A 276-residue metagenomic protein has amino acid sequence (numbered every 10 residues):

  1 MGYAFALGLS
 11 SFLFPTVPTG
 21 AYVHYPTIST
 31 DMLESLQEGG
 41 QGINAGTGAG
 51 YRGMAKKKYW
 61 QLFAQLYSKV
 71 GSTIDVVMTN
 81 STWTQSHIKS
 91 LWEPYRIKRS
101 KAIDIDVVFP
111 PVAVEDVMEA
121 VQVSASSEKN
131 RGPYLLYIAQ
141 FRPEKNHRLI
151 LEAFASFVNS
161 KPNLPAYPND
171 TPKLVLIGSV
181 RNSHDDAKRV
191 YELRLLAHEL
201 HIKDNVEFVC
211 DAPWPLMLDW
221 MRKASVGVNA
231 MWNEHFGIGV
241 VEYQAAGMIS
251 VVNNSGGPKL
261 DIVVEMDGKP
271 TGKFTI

Functional and structural regions predicted by a protein language model:
G40-V77, T84-Q85: Membrane-proximal helix-turn-helix segments that form the acceptor-binding/catalytic region of lipid-linked
V76-M78, V121-K145, L151-S156, L174-I177: Conserved donor-binding/catalytic core segment of Leloir-type glycosyltransferases
K89, I103-G132: Acidic anion/phosphate-binding donor-loop and adjacent secondary structure in glycosyltransferase catalytic cores
T171, G178-R181, A187-P215: Nucleotide-activated donor-binding/catalytic signature segment of Leloir-type glycosyltransferases, i.e., the conserved
D211, D219-A224: Short alpha-helical donor nucleotide-sugar binding micro-motif in glycosyltransferases
W232: Aromatic "clamp/platform" in nucleotide-sugar-dependent glycosyltransferases that forms part of the donor/acceptor
I249-V252, K259, V263: Short hydrophobic beta-strand element within catalytic cores of glycosyltransferases and related nucleotide-activated
L260-I276: Change "using UDP/GDP/dTDP sugars" to "using nucleotide sugars
